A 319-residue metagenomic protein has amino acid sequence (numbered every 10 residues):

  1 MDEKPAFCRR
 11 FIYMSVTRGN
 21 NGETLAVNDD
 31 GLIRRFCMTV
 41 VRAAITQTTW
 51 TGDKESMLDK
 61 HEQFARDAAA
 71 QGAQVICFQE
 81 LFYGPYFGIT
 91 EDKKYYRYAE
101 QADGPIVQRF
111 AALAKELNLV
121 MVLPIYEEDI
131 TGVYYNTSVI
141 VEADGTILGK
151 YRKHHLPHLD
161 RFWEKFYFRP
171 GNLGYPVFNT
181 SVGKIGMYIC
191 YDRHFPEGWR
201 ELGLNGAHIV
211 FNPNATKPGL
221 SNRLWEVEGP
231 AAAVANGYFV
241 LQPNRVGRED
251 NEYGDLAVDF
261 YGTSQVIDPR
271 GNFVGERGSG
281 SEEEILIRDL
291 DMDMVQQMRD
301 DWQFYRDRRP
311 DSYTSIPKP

Functional and structural regions predicted by a protein language model:
T39-A43: Extreme N-terminal starter segment of soluble prokaryotic enzymes
K54, E62-A143, K150, T216-N236: Cys-nucleophile CN-hydrolase/nitrilase-fold catalytic domain and related Cys-dependent amidase chemistry that acts on
A99-V122, K184, C190-E284: CN hydrolase (nitrilase-like) catalytic-core segments centered on the catalytic cysteine and neighboring Lys/Glu
E100-A102, A112, D129-H208, P218-A231 (+3 more regions): Active-site catalytic loop in hydrolytic enzyme cores
L123, T137-I140, P176, S264-V266 (+1 more regions): Short beta-strand scaffold segments in enzyme catalytic cores
T137, K150-R152, N212, E276-R277 (+1 more regions): Residue-level detector of high-confidence beta-strand sites
D293-P319: A conserved C-terminal secondary-structure "cap"
